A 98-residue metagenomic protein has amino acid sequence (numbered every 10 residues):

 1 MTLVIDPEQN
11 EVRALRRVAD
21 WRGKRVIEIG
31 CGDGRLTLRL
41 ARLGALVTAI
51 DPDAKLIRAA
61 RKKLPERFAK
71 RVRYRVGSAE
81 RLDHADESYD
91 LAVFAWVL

Functional and structural regions predicted by a protein language model:
I5-K24: Conserved alpha-helix/loop element of class I SAM-dependent methyltransferases that forms part of the SAM/SAH-binding
D6-N10, G30, Y74: Short gly/ser/thr-rich secondary-structure transition/capping motifs
D20-W21, A41, D86: A short, aliphatic-rich alpha-helical micro-motif
K24-G32: Conserved class I S-adenosyl-L-methionine
R25, L46, R73, S88-D90: Structural signature of beta-strand start/N-cap positions in the alpha/beta core of ABC transporter nucleotide-binding
D33-R81: Class I SAM-dependent methyltransferase SAM/SAH-binding core
E80-L91: A short acidic, Gly/Pro-enriched loop at the edge of an enzyme's catalytic core that lines a small-molecule cofactor
D90-L98: A short SAM/SAH-binding and catalytic strip from SAM-dependent methyltransferases
